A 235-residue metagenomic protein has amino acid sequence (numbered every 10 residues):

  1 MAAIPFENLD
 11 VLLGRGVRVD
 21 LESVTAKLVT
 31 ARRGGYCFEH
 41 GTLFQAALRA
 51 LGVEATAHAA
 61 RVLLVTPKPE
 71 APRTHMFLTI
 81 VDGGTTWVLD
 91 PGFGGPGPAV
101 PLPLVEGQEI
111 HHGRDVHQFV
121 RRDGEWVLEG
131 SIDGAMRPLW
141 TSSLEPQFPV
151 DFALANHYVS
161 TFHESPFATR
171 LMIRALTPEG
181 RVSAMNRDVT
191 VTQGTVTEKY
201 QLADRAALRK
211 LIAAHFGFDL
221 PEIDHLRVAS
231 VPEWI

Functional and structural regions predicted by a protein language model:
M1-R32: Secondary-structure boundary elements
V19, K68-A71, E233: Short secondary-structure transition/capping segments
T42, A46-R114: Hydrophobic/aromatic-rich core segments of domains that either
A50-L51, D123-I235: N-terminal accessory/pre-domain segments preceding catalytic cores
T86-V88, P98, G107-P138, Q147-P149: Conserved, well-structured core segments that form or line functional sites
